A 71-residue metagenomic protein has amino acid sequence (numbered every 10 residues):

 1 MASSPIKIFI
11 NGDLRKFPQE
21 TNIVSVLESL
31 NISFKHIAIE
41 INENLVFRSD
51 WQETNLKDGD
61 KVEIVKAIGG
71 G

Functional and structural regions predicted by a protein language model:
M1-G70: Ubiquitin-like/PB1-type beta-grasp interaction modules and other compact soluble beta-rich domains
